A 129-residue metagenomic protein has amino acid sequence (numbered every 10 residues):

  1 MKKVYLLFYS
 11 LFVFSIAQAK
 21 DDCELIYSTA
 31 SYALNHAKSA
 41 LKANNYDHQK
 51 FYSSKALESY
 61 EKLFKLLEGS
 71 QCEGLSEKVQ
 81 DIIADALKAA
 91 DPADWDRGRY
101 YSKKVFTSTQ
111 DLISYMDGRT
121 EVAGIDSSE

Functional and structural regions predicted by a protein language model:
M1-K2, A19: Generic cytosolic/nucleocytoplasmic N-terminal low-complexity/intrinsically disordered segments
K2-Y9: Sec-dependent signal peptide recognition, specifically the positively charged N-region followed immediately by
F14-I16: N-terminal signal peptide c-region/cleavage motif recognized by signal peptidases
K20-E129: Mature extracytoplasmic or organellar-lumen-exposed domains after removal of signal/transit peptides
